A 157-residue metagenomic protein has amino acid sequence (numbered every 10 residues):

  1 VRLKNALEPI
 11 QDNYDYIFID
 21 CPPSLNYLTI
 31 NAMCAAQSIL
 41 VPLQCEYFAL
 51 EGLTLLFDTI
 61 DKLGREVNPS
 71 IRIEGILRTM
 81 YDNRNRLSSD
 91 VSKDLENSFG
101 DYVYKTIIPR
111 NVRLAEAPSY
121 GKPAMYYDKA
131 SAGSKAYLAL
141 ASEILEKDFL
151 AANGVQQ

Functional and structural regions predicted by a protein language model:
V1-L3: Short glycine-rich substrate-engagement loop in P-loop NTPases that contacts/grips substrate
N5-V112: Conserved catalytic-core segment of NTP-binding enzymes
L114-E116: Catalytic histidine-centered segment of alpha/beta-hydrolase-like enzymes
P118-A139: C-terminal boundary of histidine-terminating zinc-finger modules
A139-A151: C-terminal alpha-helix
V155-Q157: Short acidic DE-rich linear segments
